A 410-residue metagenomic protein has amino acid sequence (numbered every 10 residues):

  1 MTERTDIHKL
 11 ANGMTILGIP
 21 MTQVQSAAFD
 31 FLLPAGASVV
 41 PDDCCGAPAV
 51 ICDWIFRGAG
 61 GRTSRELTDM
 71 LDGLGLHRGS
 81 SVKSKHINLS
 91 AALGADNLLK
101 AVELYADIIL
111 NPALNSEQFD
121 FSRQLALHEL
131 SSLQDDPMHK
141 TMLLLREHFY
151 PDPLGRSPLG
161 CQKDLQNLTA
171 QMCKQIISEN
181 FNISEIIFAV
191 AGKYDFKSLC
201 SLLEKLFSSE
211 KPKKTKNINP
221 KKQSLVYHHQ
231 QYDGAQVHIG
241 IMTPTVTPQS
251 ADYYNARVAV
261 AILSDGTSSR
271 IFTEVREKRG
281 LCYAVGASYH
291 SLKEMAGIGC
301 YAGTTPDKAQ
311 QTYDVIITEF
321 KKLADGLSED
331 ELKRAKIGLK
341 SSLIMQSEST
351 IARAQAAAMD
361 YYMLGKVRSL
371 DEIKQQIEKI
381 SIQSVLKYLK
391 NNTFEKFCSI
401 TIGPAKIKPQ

Functional and structural regions predicted by a protein language model:
M1-M70, D164, K174-E274, Y313 (+1 more regions): His/Glu-rich zincin catalytic helix
K9, P20, E66-K214, V246-T247 (+1 more regions): Charge-rich, well-structured scaffold segments of protease-associated domains
